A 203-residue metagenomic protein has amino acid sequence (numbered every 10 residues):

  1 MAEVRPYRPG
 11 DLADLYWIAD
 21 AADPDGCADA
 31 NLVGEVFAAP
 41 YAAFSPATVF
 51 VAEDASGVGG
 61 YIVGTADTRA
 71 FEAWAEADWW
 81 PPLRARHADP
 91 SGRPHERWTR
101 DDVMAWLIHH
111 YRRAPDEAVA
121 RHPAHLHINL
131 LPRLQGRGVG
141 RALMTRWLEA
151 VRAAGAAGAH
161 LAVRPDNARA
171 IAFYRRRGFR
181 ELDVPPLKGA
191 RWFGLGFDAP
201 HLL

Functional and structural regions predicted by a protein language model:
E3-Y16: A short beta-loop-alpha structural element at the N-terminal edge of CoA-dependent acyl/N-acetyltransferase catalytic
A28-V49, A55, Y111: Active-site rim helix/loop that mediates acceptor-substrate recognition in acyltransferases
V51, G57-A66: Conserved beta-strand in the GNAT
T68-R69, H160-A162, R175, R180-L195: Conserved catalytic-core motifs of GNAT/GCN5-like acyltransferases
R69-H127: Conserved acyl-donor/pantetheine-binding loop and adjacent beta-alpha core of acyl/acetyltransferases and related
H122-A124, V151-R164: Conserved GNAT acetyl-CoA-binding A-motif
H127-L130, G136-A153, A172-R176: Conserved acetyl-CoA-binding loop-helix of GNAT-fold acetyltransferases
M144, N167-A170, P186-F193: Short glycine/proline-centered loop/turn elements that form peptide/ligand docking sites
